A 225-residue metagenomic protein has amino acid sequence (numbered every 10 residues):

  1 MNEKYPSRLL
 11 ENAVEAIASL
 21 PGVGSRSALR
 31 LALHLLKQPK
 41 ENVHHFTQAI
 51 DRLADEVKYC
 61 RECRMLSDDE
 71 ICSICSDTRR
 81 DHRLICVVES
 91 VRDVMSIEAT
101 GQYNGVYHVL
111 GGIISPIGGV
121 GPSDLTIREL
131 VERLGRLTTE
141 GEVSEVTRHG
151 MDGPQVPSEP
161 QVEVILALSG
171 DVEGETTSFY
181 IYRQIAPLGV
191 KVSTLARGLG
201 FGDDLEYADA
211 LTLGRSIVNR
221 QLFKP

Functional and structural regions predicted by a protein language model:
N2-Y5, Q38, N42, G118-P122 (+2 more regions): Catalytic cores of large soluble enzymes that bind and process phosphate-bearing ligands
E3-L10, S19, L29-V94, L213: Cys/His-rich Zn2+-binding cysteine-cluster or related metal-binding knuckle/ribbon modules and their
E11-E15, L29-L33, H44, Q48 (+7 more regions): Solvent-exposed alpha-helical segments within well-ordered globular domains of core cellular machineries
A16, L20, Q38, L53-E56 (+8 more regions): Conserved, well-folded catalytic cores of nucleic-acid-processing and energy-transducing macromolecular machines
A28, D77-L168: Extended interfacial segments that mediate partner engagement and assembly in macromolecular machines
L31, H45, K58, E70 (+8 more regions): Residue-level signal for pocket-adjacent positions within structured domains
P39, Y103, V131-T138, V146-P225: Long C-terminal interaction/binding lobes of large macromolecular proteins
